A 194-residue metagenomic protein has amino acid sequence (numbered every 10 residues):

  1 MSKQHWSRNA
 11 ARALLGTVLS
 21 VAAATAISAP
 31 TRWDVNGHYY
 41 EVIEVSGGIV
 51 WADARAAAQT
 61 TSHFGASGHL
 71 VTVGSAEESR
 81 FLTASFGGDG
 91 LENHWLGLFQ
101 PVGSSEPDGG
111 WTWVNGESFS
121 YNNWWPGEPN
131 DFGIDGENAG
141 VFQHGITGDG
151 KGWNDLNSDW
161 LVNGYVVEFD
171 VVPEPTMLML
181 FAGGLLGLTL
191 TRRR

Functional and structural regions predicted by a protein language model:
S2-L14, P175-T176: Bacterial N-terminal signal peptides that target proteins for export
H5, N9, A52, T189-T191: Short alpha-helical segments used as structural interaction elements across diverse proteins
R12-S20, L178-G183: Small-residue packing motifs within transmembrane alpha-helices
G16, A26-I27: Cleavable N-terminal signal peptides
I27-V171: Extracellular, disulfide-bonded carbohydrate-recognition/adhesion ectodomains, dominated by C-type lectin-like domains
P173-T191: A short, hydrophobic C-terminal helix/tail in secreted or cell-surface proteins
